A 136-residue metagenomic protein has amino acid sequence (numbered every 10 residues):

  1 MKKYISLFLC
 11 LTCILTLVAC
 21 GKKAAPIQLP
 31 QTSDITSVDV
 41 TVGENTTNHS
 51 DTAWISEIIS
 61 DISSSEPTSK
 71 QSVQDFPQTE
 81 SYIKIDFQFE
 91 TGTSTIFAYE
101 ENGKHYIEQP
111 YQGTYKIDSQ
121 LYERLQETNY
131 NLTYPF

Functional and structural regions predicted by a protein language model:
M1-Y4, L9: Positively charged n-region of N-terminal signal peptides that target proteins for export
T12: Flanking scaffold residues of small Cys/His-coordinated metal-binding clusters
L15-A19: C-terminal motif of bacterial Sec signal peptides marking the signal peptidase cleavage site
C20-F136: Function-determining sites in protein domains
